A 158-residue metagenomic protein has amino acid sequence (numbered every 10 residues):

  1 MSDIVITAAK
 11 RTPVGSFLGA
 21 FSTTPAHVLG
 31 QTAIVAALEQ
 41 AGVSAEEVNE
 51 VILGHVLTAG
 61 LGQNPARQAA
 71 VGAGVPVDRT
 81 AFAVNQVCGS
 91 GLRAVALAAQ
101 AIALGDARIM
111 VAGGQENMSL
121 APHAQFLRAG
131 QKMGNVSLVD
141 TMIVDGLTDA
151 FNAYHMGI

Functional and structural regions predicted by a protein language model:
M1-D3, T7: N-terminal hydrophobic or amphipathic helices/low-complexity stretches enriched in small/hydrophobic/Pro/Gly
S2, S16-E47, G62-I158: Acyl-thioester C-C bond-transforming condensing/cleaving domain
A9-V14: Short polar catalytic/cofactor-binding loops
V51-H55: Short glycine-rich or small-residue beta-strand-to-loop segments that form or flank ligand, phosphate, metal/Fe-S
T58-A59: Short strand->helix junction
